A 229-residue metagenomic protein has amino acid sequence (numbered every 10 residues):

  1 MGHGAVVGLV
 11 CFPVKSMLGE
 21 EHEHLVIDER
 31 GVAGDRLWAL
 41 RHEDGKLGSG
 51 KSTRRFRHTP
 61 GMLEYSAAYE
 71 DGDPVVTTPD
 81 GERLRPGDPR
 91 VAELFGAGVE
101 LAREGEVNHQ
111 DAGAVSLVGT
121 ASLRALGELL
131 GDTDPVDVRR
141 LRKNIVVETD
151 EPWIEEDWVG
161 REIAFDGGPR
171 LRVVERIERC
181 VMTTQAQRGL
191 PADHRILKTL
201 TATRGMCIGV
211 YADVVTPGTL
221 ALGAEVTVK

Functional and structural regions predicted by a protein language model:
M1-K229: Metal-cofactor-dependent catalytic cores
